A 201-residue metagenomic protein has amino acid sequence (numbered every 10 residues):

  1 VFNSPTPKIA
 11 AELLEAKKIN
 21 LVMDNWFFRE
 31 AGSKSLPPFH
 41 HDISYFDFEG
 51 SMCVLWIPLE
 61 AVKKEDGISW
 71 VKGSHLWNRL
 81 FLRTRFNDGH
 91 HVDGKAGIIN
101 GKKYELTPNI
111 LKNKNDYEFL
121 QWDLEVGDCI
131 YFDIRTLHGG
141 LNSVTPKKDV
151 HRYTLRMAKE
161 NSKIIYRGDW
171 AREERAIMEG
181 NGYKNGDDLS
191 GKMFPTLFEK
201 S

Functional and structural regions predicted by a protein language model:
V1-D24, D47-G50, V92: Signature of the catalytic double-stranded beta-helix
N3-P7, G32-I43, M52: Short acidic (Asp/Glu) patches
A16-P38: Long, hydrophobic, well-ordered secondary-structure blocks that form the structural core and pocket-lining surfaces
E30, K63, W77, H138 (+1 more regions): Feature marks short, surface-exposed loop/turn motifs that line or immediately flank catalytic pockets and channel
H40, D47-K64, D123-V126, Y131 (+1 more regions): Short, conserved beta-strand element in jelly-roll/cupin
H40-H41, E105-D116, K147, G168-E173: Short, surface-exposed loop/helix-turn segments at secondary-structure junctions that function as lids/hinges flanking
K64-L137: Double-stranded beta-helix
R85-D88, V126-Y131, R135-S201: Non-heme Fe(II)/2-oxoglutarate
